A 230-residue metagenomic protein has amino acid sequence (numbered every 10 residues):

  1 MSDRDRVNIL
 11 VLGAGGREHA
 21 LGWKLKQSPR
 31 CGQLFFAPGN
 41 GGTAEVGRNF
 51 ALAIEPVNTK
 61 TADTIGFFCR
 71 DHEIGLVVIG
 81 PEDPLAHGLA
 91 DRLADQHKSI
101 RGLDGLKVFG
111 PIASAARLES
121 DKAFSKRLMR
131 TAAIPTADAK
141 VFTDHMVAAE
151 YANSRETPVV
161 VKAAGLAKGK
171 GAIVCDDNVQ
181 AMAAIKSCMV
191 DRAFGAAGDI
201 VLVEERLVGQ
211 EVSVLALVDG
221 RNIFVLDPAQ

Functional and structural regions predicted by a protein language model:
M1-P111: ATP-binding N-terminal substructure of ATP-dependent carboxylate-amine bond-forming enzymes
S2-R4, K26-P29, I100-R101, F109 (+6 more regions): Solvent-exposed alpha-helices and their adjacent loops that cap or buttress functional pockets in soluble metabolic
E18, P84-L85, A167, A181 (+3 more regions): Glycine-rich nucleotide phosphate-binding loop and flanking beta-alpha elements of Rossmann-like dinucleotide-binding
N58-T61, D121, D144-H145, D177: Acidic/polar helix N-cap motif
G102-G171: A conserved helix-loop-beta module that forms one wall/lid of the active-site cleft in ATP-utilizing catalytic domains
R127, I134-D138, P158-V160, C175-S213 (+2 more regions): Conserved ATP-binding module of the ATP-grasp superfamily
I223-Q230: ATP-dependent carboxylate/phosphate-activation module, predominantly the ATP-grasp catalytic core and closely related
